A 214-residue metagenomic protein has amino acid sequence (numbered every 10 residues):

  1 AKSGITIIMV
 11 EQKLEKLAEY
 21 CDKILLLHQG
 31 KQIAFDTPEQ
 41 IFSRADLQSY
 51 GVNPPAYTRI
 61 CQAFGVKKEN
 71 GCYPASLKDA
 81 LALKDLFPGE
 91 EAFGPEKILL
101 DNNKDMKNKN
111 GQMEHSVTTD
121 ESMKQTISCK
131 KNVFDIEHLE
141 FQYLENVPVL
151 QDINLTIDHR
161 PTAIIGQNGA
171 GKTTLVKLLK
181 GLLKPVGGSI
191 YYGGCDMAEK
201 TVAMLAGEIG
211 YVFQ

Functional and structural regions predicted by a protein language model:
E11-Q12: H-loop/switch region of ABC-family ATPase nucleotide-binding domains
L17-E19: A short, surface-exposed alpha-helical micro-motif characterized by mixed small hydrophobic and charged/polar residues
K31-Y57: Conserved beta-strand-loop-alpha-helix hinge in the C-terminal portion of ABC ATPase nucleotide-binding domains
L47-N132: ABC ATPase nucleotide-binding domains
F134, V149-L150: Conserved structural motif at the start of ABC-family nucleotide-binding domains
I165-Q167: The feature captures the beta-strand-to-loop junction immediately N-terminal to the Walker
K180: Helix-to-loop junction immediately C-terminal to a conserved catalytic motif
G188-D196, L205: Conserved ABC transporter NBD signature motif
